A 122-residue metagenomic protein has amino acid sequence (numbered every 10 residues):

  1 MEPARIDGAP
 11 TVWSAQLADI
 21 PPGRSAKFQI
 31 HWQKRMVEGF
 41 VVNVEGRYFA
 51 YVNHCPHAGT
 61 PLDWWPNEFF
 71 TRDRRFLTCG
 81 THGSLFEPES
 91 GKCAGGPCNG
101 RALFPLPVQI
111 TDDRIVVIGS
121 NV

Functional and structural regions predicted by a protein language model:
M1-R72, E87-P88, A102-V122: N-terminal pre-ligand scaffold of iron-sulfur
C55, C79-H82: Short cysteine clusters
F69-T78, C93-R101: Short cysteine/histidine-rich metal-coordination sites, predominantly Zn2+-binding motifs
F86-E87, G95: Short beta-strand His + acidic residue motifs that chelate non-heme Fe in jelly-roll/DSBH and cupin folds
